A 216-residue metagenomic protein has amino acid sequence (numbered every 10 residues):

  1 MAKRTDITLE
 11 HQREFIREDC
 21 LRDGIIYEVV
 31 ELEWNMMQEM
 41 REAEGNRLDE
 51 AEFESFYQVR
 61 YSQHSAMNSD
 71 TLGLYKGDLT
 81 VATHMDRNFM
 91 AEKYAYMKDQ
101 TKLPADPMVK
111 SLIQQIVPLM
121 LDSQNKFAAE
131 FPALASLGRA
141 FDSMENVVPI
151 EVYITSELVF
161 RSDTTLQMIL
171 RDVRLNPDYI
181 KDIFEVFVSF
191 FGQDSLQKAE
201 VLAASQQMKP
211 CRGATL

Functional and structural regions predicted by a protein language model:
A2-F56: Leu/Val/Ala/Ile-rich N-terminal alpha-helices, chiefly Sec-type signal peptides and the beginnings
D23-R47, Y96-P104, L121-F141, S189-L202: Membrane-interacting alpha-helical segments
A43-A66, L74, D78, F89-M90 (+1 more regions): A cross-kingdom feature marking solvent-exposed beta-strand/loop segments within repeated, beta-rich binding/scaffold
H64-L79, L112-I116, L158-V173: Short, structured motif recognition centered on aromatic/hydrophobic residues
L72, G77-I113, V173-Q207: Repeat-associated, polar segments at repeat-unit boundaries in modular proteins
L103-T164: Short, solvent-exposed interaction modules
V148-S189: C-terminal structured interaction module
P210, A214-L216: Non-Sec secretion/translocation targeting segments of pathogen effectors
